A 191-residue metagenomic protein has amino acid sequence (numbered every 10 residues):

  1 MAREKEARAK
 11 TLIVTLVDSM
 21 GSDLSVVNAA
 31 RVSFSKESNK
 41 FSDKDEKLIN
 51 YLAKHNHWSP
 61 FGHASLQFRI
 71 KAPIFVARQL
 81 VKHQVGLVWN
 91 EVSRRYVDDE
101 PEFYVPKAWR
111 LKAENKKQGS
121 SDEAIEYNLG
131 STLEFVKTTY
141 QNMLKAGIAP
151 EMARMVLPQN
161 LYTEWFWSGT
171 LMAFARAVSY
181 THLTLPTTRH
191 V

Functional and structural regions predicted by a protein language model:
M1-L183, R189: Family-specific signature for flavin-dependent thymidylate synthase
